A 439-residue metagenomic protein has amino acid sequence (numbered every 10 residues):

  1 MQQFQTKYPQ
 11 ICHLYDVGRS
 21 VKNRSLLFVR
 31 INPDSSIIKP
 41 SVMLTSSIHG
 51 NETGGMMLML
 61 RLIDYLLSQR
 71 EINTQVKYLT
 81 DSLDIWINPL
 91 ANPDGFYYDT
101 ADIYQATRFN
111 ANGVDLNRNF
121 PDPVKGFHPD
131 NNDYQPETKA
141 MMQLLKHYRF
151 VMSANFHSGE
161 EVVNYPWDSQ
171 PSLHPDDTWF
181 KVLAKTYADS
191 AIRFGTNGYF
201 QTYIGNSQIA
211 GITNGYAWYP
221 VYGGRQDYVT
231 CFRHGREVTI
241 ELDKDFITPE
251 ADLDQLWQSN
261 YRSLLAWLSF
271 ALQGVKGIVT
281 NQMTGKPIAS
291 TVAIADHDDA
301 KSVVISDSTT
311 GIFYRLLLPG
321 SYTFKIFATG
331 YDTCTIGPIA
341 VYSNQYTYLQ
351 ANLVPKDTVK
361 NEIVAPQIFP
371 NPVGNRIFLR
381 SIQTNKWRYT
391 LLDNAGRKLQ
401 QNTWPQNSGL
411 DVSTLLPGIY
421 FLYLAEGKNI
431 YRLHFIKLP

Functional and structural regions predicted by a protein language model:
S36-K185, D189, R193, N197 (+2 more regions): Active-site/substrate-binding loop(s) of hydrolase catalytic cores
M152-P175, Q208-S269: Active-site-adjacent mobile loop/cap segments within catalytic or ligand-binding domains
F270-G274, G285, N371-F378: Short coil/turn motif common to extracellular beta-sandwich-like domains
V275-Q282, G311, A351: A short, amphipathic beta-strand motif
K286-I288, I294-L318: Short, acidic Ser/Thr/Gly-rich low-complexity loop/linker segments typical of extracellular and cell-surface proteins
G311, P319-G330, L424: A short, solvent-exposed beta-strand micro-motif common in secreted/extracellular proteins
T329-V354, I436-P439: Structured interaction patches on ligand/partner-binding surfaces of diverse proteins
E362-F369, V373-P439: C-terminal outer-membrane/trafficking sorting elements
